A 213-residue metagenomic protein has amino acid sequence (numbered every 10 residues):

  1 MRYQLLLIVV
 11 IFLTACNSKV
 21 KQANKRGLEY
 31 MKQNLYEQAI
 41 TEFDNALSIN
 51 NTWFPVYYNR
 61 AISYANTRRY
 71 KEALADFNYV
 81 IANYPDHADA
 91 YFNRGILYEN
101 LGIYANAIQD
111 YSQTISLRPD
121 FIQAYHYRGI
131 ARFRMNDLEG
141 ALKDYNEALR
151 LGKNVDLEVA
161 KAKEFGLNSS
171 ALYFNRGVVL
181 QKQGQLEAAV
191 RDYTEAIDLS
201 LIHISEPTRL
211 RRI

Functional and structural regions predicted by a protein language model:
K19-K21, F54-P55, A88-D89, I122-Q123 (+3 more regions): Helix-start (N-cap) detector for alpha-helical repeat units in TPR-like alpha-solenoids, especially tetratricopeptide
K32-Q33, N66, N100-L101, R134 (+1 more regions): Register position in tetratricopeptide repeats
N45-S48, A75-A82, Q113-S116, R150 (+2 more regions): Conserved structural position within tetratricopeptide repeats
I202-I213: Single conserved hydrophobic/aromatic residue that forms the stacking wall/gate of nucleotide- or nucleobase-binding
